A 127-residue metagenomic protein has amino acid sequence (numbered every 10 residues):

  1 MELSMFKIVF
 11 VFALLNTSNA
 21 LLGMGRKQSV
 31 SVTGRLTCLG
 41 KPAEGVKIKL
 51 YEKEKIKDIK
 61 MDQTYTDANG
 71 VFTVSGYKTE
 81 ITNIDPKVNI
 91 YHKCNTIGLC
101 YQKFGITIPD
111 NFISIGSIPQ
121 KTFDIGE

Functional and structural regions predicted by a protein language model:
M1-F12: Classical eukaryotic N-terminal signal peptides for Sec-dependent ER targeting/secretion, especially the positively
L14-E127: Beta-strand-dominated extracellular/periplasmic modules and repeats in secreted or surface-exposed proteins
